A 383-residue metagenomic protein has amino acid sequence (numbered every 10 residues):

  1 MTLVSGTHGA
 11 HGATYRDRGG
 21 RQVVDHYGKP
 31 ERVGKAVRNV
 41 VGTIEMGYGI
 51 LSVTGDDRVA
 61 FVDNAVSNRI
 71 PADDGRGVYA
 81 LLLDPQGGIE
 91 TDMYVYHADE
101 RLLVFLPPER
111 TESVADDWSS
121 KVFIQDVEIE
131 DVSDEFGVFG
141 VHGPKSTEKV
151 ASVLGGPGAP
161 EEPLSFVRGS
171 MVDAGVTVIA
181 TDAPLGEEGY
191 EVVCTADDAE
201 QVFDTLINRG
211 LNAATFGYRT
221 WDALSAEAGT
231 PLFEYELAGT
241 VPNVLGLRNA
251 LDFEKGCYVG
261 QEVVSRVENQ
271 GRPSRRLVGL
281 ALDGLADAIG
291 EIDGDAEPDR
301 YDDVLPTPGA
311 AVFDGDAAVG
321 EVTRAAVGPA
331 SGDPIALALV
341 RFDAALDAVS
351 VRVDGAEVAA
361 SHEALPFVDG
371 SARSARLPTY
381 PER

Functional and structural regions predicted by a protein language model:
M1-Y79, L83-G88, A310, E363: Acidic, proline/glycine-enriched N-terminal capping motif
S5-G6, G19-Q22, Y27, E130-L277 (+1 more regions): Glycine-rich, acidic
G42-S67, E130-E148, S274-D283: Short glycine-/aliphatic-rich beta-strand segments at the starts of folded cytosolic domains
D56, A60-A98, E148-A183: A glycine-rich (often HGG/GG-containing) alpha/beta subdomain
A65-V66, V114-K121, V153-G155, D198-N212 (+3 more regions): Short amphipathic alpha-helices in soluble, non-transmembrane regions that often serve as interface/regulatory elements
L102-F105, E188-C194, S331-R341: A generic structural motif
S113-E130, P157-E161: A short alpha->loop->secondary-structure connector
N249-L251, Q261, S265-R383: Glycine-rich, small/acidic residue-mixed loop/short-helix segments
